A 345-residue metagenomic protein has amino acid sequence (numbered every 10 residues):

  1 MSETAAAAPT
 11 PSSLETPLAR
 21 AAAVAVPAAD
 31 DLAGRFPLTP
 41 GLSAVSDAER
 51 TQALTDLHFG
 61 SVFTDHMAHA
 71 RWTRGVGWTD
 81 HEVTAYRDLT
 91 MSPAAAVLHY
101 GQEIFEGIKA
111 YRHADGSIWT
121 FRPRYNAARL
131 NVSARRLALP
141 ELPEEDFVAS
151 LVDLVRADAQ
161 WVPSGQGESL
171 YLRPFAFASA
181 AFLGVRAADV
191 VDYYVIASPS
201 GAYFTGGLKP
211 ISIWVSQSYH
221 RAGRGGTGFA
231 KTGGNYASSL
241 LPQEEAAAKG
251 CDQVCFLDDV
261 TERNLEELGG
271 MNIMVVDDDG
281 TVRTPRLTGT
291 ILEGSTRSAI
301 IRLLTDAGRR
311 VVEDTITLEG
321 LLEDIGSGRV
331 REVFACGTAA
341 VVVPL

Functional and structural regions predicted by a protein language model:
S2-L154, F182-L345: Helix-start/capping segments and mature chain N-termini
F63, P163-F177: Extended, Lys/Arg-enriched charged tracts that mediate electrostatic binding to polyanionic substrates
E144-D146, L154-G167: Charged, gly/pro-rich active-site loop segments
A157, F177-S179: Intrinsically disordered, low-complexity linker/loop segments enriched in Gly/Pro and charged/polar residues
